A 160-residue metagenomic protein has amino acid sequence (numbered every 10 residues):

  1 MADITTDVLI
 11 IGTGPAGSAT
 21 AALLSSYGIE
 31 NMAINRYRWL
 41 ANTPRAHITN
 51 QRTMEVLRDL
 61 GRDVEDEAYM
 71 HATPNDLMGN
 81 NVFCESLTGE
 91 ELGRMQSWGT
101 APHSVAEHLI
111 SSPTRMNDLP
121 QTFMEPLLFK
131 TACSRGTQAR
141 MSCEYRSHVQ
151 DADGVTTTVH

Functional and structural regions predicted by a protein language model:
D3-A33: N-terminal Rossmann-like FAD-binding beta1-loop-alpha1 element of flavoenzymes
G14, L40, C133, S147-A152: Phosphate-binding active sites in nucleotide-utilizing proteins
E30, D63, Q138: Residue-level detector of anion-binding/catalytic polar loops
N42-C133: Active-site-adjacent segment of FAD-dependent monooxygenases/related oxidoreductases
M141-T158: A conserved short coil-to-beta-strand element within the FAD-binding core of flavoproteins
